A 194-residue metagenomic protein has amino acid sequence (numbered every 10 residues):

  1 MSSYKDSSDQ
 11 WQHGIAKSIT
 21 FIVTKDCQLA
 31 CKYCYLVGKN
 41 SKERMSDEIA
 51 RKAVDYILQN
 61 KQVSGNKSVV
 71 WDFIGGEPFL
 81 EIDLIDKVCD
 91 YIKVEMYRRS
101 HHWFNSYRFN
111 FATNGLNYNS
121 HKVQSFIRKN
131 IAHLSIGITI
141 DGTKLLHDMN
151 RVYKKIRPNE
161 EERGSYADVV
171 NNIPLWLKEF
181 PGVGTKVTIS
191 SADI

Functional and structural regions predicted by a protein language model:
M1-T20, S64: N-terminal [4Fe-4S]-dependent radical SAM core
H13-E48: Canonical Radical SAM [4Fe-4S] cluster-binding loop centered on the CxxxCxxC motif and its immediate flanking residues
V23, Y35-L36, G76, I138-T143: Short loop/turn segments at strand-loop or loop-helix junctions that form parts of catalytic or ligand-binding pockets
Y33, D72-F73: Structural cue for short, hydrophobic secondary-structure segments
G38, E77-P78, G115-L116: Acidic metal-phosphate-binding loop of nucleotide-sugar-dependent transferases
E48-L58: Short microdomains enriched in Cys/His and/or Lys/Arg
L58-Q59, V63-D72, E81-I194: Radical SAM/AdoMet-radical enzyme domain recognition
